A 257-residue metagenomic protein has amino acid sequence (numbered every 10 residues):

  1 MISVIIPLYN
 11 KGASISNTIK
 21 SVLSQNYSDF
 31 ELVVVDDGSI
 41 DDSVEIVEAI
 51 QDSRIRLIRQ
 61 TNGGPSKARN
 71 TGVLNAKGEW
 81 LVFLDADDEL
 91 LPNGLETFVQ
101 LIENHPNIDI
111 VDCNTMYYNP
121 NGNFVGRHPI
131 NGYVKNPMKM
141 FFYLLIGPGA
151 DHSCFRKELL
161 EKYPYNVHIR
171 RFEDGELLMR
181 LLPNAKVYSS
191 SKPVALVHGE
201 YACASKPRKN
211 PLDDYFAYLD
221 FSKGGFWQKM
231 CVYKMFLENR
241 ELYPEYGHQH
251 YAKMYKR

Functional and structural regions predicted by a protein language model:
A13, S21, D36-E45, N62-G63 (+1 more regions): A conserved acidic beta->alpha catalytic loop
T18, Q60-A76, T97: Glycine-rich, basic loop-to-helix element that forms the pyrophosphate-binding segment of sugar-nucleotide handling
K20-D29: Short, acidic, metal-binding catalytic loop of nucleotide-sugar glycosyltransferases
D42, D88-L101: Acidic donor-binding/catalytic loop of UDP-sugar-dependent glycosyltransferases, especially processive GT2
L81: Short aromatic/hydrophobic "clamp" motif used to bind/position activated sugar donors
L95-L159, P207-K209, G225-M230: Flexible acidic/His/Gly-enriched loops in nucleotide-sugar-dependent glycosyltransferase catalytic domains
K135-P211: Conserved nucleotide-sugar donor-binding catalytic segment
P193, V197-E200, S205-Y233, Y255: Catalytic core of nucleotide-sugar-dependent glycosyltransferases
